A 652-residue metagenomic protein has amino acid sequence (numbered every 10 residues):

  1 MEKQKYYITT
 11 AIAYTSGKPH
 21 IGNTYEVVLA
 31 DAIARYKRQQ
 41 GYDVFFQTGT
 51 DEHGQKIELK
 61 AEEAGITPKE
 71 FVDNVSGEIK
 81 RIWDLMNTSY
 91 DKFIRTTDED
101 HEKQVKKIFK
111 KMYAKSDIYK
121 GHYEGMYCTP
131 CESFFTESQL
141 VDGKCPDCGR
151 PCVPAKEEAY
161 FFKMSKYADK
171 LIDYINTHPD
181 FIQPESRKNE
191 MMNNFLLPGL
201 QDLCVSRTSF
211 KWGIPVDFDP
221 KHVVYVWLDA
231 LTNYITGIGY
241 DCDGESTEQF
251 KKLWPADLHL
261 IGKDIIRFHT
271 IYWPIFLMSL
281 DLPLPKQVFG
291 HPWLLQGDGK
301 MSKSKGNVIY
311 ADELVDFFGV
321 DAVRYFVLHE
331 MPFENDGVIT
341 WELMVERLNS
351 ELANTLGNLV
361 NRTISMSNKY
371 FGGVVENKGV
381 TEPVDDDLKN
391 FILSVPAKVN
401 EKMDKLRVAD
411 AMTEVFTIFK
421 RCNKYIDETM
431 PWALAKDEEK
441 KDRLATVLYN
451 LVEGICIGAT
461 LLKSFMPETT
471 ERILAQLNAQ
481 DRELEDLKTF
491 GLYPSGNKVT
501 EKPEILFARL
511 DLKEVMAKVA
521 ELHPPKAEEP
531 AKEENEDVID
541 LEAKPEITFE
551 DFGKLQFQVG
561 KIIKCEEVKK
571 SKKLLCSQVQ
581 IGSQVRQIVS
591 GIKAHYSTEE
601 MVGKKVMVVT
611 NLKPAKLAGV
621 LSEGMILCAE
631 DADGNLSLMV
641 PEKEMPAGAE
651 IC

Functional and structural regions predicted by a protein language model:
M1-T48, D100-Q104, C148, P154-K369 (+1 more regions): Structured secondary-structure scaffolds
E2-V75, I94-F109, A114, C131 (+5 more regions): N-terminal catalytic cores of NTP/NDP-binding nucleotidyl/phosphoryl-transfer enzymes
S76-D91: A glycine-rich helix N-cap at a beta->alpha junction
K115-A168, I172: Cys/His-rich short segments
K120, L343-V380, F391-V499, V609: Helix-rich, typically C-terminal accessory recognition domains appended to large enzymatic cores
Q287-G290, L474-Q476, C576: Beta-strand segments within the central parallel beta-sheet cores of soluble alpha/beta enzyme folds
T470-D551: Intrinsic disorder at enzyme termini
A531-C652: Phosphate-backbone binding interfaces of nucleic-acid-interacting proteins
